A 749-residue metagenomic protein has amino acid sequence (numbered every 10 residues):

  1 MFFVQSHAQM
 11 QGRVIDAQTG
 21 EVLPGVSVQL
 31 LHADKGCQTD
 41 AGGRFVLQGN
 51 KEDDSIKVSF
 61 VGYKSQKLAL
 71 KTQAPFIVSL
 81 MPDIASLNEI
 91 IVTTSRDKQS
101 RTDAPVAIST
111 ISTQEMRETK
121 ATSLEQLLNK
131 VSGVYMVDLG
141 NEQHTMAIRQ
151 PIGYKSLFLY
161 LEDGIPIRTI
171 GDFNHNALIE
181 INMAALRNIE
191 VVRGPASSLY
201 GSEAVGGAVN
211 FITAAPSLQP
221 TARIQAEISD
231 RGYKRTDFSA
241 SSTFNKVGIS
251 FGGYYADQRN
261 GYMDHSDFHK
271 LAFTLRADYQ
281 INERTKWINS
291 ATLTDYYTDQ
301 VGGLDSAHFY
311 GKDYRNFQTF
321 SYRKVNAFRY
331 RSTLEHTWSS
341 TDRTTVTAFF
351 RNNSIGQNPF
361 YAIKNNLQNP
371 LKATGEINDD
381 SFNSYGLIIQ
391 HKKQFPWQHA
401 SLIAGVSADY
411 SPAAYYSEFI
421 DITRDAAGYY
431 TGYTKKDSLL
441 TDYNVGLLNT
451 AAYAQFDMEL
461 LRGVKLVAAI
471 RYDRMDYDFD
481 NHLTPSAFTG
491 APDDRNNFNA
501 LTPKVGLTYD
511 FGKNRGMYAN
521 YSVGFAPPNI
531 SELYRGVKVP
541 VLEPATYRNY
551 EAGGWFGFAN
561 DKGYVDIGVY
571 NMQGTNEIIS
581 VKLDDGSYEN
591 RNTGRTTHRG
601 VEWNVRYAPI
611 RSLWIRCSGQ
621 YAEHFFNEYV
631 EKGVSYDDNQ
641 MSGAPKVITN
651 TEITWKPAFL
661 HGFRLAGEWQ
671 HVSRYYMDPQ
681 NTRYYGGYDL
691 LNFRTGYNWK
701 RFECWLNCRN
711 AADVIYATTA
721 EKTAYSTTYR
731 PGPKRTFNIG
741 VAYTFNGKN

Functional and structural regions predicted by a protein language model:
I15-T19, V26-L31, K57-Y63, K71-R117 (+1 more regions): Short, acidic, small-residue-rich periplasmic hinge/interaction motif at the N-terminus of Gram-negative outer-membrane
F45-Q48, I165-R193: Short acidic/polar hinge/loop motifs at secondary-structure boundaries that mediate gating or recognition
I108, E125-I165, T169: Extracytoplasmic beta-strand/coil segments of soluble accessory domains associated with Gram-negative outer-membrane
A196, A208, I212-S242, G253 (+1 more regions): Short strand-turn segments of transmembrane beta-barrel domains in outer membranes, especially the first one or two
S242, E335-T337, R343-Y361, D510 (+5 more regions): Membrane-embedded beta-barrel scaffold of Gram-negative outer-membrane proteins
Q280-T294, K324-H482, F558-N571, R616: Face-selective signature of the C-terminal outer-membrane beta-barrel domain
H391, R462, M475, N571-Q573 (+2 more regions): Gram-negative outer-membrane beta-barrel transporters
I615, A658, Q670-D678, G696-N749: C-terminal beta-signal and adjacent terminal beta-strands/loops of Gram-negative outer-membrane beta-barrel proteins
